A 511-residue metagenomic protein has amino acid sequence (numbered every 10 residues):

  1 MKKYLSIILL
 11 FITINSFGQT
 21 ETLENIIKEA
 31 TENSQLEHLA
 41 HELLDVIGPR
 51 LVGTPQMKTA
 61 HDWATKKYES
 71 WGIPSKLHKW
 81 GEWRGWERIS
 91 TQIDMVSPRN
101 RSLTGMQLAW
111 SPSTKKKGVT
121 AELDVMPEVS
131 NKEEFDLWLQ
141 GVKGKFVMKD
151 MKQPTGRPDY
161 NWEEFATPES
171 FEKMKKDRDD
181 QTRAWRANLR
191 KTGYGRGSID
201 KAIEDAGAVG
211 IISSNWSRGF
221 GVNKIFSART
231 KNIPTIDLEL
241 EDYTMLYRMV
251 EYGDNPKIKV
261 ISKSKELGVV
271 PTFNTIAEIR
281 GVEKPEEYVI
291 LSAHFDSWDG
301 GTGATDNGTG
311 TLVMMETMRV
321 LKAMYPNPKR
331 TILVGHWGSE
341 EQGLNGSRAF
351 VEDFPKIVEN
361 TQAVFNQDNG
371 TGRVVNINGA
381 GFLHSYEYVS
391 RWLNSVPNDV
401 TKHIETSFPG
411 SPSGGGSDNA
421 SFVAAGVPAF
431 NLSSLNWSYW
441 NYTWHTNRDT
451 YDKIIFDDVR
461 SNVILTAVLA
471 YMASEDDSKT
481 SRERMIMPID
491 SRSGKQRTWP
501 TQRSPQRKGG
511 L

Functional and structural regions predicted by a protein language model:
T13-N15: N-terminal signal peptide c-region/cleavage motif recognized by signal peptidases
F17-T59, K66-P74, Y160, I279-E283 (+2 more regions): N-terminal hydrophobic or amphipathic helices/low-complexity stretches enriched in small/hydrophobic/Pro/Gly
T20-T54, W80, S90, R218-A228 (+5 more regions): N-terminal capping segment at the start of a domain
E21-T22, S111-D136, F220, I225-A304 (+3 more regions): Soluble metallo-hydrolase cores and metallopeptidase-like ectodomains found primarily in the secretory/periplasmic
E32, H41, D45-D179: Noncatalytic luminal/extracellular "stalk/propeptide" segments of secretory-pathway proteins
H38, V320-N345, V364: Short helix-loop-beta-strand segments that form the rim/entrance of peptidase-like active sites
N100, K116, A121, Q140-G144 (+4 more regions): Metal-dependent peptidase/peptidase-like ectodomains
P234-L238, R248, R319, Y439-L511: His/Asp/Glu-rich mid-to-C-terminal helical/loop segments that flank catalytic regions of hydrolases
